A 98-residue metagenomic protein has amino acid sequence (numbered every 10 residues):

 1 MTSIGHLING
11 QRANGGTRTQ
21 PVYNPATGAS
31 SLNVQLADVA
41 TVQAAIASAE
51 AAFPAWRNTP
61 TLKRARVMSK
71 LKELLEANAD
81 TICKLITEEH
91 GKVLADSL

Functional and structural regions predicted by a protein language model:
M1-N33, R66, K70: Terminal low-complexity tails and localization/encapsulation signals of metabolic enzymes
S31-L98: Glycine-rich loop-to-alpha-helix module at the N-terminal edge of alpha/beta enzyme cores
